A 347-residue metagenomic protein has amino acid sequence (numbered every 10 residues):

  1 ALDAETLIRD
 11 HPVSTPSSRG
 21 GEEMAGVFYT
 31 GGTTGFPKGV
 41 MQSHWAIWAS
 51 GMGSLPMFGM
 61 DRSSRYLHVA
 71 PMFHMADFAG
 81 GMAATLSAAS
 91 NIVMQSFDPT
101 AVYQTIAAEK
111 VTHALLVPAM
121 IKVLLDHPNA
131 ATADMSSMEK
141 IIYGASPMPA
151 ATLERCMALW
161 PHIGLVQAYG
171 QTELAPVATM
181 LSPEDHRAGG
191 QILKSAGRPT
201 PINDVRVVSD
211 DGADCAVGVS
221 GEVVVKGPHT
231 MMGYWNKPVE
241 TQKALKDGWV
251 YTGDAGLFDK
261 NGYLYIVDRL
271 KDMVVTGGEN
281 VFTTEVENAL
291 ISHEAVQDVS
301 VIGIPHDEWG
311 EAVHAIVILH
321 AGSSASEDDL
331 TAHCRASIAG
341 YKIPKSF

Functional and structural regions predicted by a protein language model:
A1-D10, S17-S18, A321-S323: Structural core segment of the AMP-binding/adenylate-forming
H11-Y29, F36, G59-R65, P201 (+1 more regions): Conserved pre-ATP/AMP-binding loop-to-beta segment of ANL
M24, T30-T33, Y66, M72 (+7 more regions): Conserved S/T- and glycine-rich ATP-binding loop of Class I adenylate-forming
A25-A49: Conserved AMP-binding A3 loop
W48-R65, F73-H113, H127: Conserved AMP-binding/adenylation subdomain of ANL enzymes
L86, V111-L116, L125-Q191, D204: Gly/Ser/Thr-rich phosphate-binding loop
I106, A114, G227, M232-G233 (+2 more regions): AMP-binding/adenylate-forming catalytic core of the ANL superfamily
R198-I202, D210-K243, E279-V281: Conserved ATP/PPi-binding loop(s) of AMP-dependent carboxylate-activating enzymes
